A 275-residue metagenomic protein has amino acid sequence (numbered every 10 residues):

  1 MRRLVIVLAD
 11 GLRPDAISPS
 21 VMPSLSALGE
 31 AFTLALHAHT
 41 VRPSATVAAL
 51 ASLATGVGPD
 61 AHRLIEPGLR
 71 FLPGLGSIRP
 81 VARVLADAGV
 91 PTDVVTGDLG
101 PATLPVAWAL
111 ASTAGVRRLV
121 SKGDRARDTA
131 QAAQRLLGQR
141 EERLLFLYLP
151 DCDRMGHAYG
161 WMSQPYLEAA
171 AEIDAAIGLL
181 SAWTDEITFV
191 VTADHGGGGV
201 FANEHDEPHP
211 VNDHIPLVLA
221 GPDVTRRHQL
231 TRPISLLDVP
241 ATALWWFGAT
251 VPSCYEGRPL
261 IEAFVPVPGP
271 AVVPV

Functional and structural regions predicted by a protein language model:
M1-V275: Feature captures the catalytic ectodomains and active-site-proximal regions of enzymes that hydrolyze or transfer
